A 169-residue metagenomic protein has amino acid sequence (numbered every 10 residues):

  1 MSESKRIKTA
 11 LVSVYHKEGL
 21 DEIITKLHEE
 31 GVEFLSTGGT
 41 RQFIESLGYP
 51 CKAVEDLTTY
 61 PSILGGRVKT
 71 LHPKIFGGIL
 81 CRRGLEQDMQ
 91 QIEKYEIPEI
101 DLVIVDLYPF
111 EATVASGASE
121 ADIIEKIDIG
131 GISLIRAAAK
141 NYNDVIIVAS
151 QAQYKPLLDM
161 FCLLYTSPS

Functional and structural regions predicted by a protein language model:
S2-S36, T40-K52: N-terminal glycine-/serine-/threonine-rich phosphate-binding loop
E3-I7, T70-F76, F110-S119, A139: Gly-rich Lys/Arg/Thr-decorated short loops/hinges at beta-loop-alpha junctions or inter-strand turns that position
K5, E18-E22, L35, G39 (+6 more regions): Conserved active-site and cofactor/substrate-binding residues in soluble primary-metabolism enzymes
K8-L11, V32-E33, K52, F76-I79 (+4 more regions): Structural motif
E22-I23, E45-Y49, D56, I63-G66 (+4 more regions): Short acidic, glycine/serine/threonine-rich loops at helix termini
G39-P109: Glycine-rich nucleotide/cofactor/substrate-binding loop typically near the N-terminus or early in the first domain
V105-E125, I129, S133-L164: A short, charged helix-loop
Y165-S169: Conserved small/polar residues in nucleotide/adenosyl-binding loops
